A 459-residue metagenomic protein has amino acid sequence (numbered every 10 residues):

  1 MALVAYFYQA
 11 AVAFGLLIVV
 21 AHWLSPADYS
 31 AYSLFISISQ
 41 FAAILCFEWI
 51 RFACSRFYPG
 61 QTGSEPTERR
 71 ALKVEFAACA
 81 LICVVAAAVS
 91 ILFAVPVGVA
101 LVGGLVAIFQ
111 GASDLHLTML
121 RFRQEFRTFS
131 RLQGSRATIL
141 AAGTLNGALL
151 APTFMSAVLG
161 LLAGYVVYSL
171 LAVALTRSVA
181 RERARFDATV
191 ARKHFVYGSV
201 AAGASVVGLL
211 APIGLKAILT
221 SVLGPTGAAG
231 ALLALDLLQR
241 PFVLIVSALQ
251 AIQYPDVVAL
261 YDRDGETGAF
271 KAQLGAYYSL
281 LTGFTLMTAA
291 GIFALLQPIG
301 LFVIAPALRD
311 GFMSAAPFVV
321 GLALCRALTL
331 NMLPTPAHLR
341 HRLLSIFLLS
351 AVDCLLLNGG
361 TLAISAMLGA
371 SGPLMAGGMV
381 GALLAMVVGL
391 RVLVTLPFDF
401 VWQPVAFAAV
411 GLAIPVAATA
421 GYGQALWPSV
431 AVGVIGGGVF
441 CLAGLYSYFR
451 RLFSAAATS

Functional and structural regions predicted by a protein language model:
M1-E48, C83, L140-A141, S199-T226 (+3 more regions): Signature of the first transmembrane helix
A13, C46-G63, A234, L238-Y278 (+1 more regions): Helix-loop junctions and terminal segments of transmembrane helices in multi-pass membrane transport/translocation
P26-A27, S90-G103, F293-L328: Interfacial segments at transmembrane-helix termini and the short loops linking adjacent helices
S33, G63-A78, F195, L232 (+4 more regions): Interfacial transmembrane-helix starts/ends
R56-F57, F109-G134, V320-V352, V392-F400: Membrane-interface junctions at transmembrane-helix termini in multi-pass inner-membrane proteins
L101-G104, R131-V179, Y197, A351-L362 (+2 more regions): Hydrophobic alpha-helical transmembrane segments
R127, R131, F154-L161, L170-P212 (+3 more regions): Interhelical loop/hinge segments that connect adjacent transmembrane helices in multipass membrane
D399-A406, V416-S459: Membrane-proximal transmembrane or re-entrant/amphipathic helices at the cytosolic face
